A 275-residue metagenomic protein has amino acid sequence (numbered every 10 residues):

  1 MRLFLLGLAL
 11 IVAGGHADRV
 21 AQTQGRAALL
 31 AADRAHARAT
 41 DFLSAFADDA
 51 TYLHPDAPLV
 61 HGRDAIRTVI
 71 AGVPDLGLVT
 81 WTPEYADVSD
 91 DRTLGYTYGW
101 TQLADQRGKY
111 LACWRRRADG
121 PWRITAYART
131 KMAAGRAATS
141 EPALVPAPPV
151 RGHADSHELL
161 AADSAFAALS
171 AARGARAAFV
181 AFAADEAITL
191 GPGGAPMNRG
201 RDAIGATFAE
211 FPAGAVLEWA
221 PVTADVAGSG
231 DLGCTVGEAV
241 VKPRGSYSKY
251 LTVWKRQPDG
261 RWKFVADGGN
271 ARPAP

Functional and structural regions predicted by a protein language model:
L3-V12: Sec-dependent N-terminal signal peptides
A13-A45, T125, K131-A181: Short, low-complexity N-terminal intrinsically disordered segments enriched in polar/charged residues
V20-L30, A39, L43-D91, R176-S229 (+1 more regions): A solvent-exposed, acidic/Ser-Thr-rich amphipathic alpha-helical stretch
L30, H36, T80-W81, L94-Y98 (+7 more regions): Short, structured motif recognition centered on aromatic/hydrophobic residues
D48-T51, W100-L103, E186, G237-V240: Generic short beta-strand segments
I66, I70, T82-D87, G99-Q102 (+6 more regions): Hydrophobic/aromatic beta-strand elements that line small-molecule binding cavities or substrate pockets in beta-rich
T82-D90, Y127-V145, L217-G230, E238 (+1 more regions): Glycine-rich beta-strand-turn "strand-cap" elements at beta-sheet edges
R107-A143, Y247-P273: Short beta-strand edge/turn micro-motifs at domain boundaries
